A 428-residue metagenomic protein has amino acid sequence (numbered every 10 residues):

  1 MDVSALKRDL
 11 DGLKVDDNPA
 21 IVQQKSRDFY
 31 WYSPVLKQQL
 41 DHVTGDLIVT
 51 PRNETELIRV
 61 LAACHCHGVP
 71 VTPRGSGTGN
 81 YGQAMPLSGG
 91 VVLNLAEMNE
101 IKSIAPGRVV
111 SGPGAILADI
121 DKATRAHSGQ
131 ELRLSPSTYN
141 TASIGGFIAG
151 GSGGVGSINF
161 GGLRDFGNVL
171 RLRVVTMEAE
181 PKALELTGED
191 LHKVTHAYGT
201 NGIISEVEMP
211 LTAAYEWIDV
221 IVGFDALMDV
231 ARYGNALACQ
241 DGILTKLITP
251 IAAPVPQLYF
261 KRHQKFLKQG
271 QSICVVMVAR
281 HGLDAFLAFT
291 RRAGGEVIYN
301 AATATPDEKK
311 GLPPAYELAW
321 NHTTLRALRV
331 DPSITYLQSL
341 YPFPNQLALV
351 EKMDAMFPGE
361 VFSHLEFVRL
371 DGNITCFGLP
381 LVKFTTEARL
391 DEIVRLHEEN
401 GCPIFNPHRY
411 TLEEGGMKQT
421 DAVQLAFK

Functional and structural regions predicted by a protein language model:
M1-A62, T78-G107, A253-Q264, A304 (+2 more regions): N-terminal flexible segment immediately upstream of the FAD-binding catalytic core in FAD-dependent oxidoreductases
V15-P19, V49-P51, V71-G75, L93-L95 (+10 more regions): General beta-strand structural signal in soluble alpha/beta enzymes
S26, N235-E392, L396, N400-Q419: C-terminal substrate-recognition/cap domain of FAD-linked oxidoreductases
L47-R52, D219-G223, V275: Short, well-ordered beta-strand elements within core beta-sheets of diverse protein domains
K102, P113, L117-A118, K122-G242: FAD-binding subdomain of flavoenzyme oxidoreductases
D421-K428: Structural signal for terminal/edge beta-strands and the immediately following C-terminal loop/tail that closes
